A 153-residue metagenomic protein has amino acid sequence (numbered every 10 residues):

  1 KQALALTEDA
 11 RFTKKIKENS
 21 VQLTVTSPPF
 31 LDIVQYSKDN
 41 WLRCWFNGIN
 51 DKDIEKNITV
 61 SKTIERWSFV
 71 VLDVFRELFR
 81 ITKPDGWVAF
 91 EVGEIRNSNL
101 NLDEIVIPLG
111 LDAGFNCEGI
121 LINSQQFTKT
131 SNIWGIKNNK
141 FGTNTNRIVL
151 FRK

Functional and structural regions predicted by a protein language model:
K1-K153: Class I S-adenosyl-L-methionine-dependent methyltransferase catalytic core
